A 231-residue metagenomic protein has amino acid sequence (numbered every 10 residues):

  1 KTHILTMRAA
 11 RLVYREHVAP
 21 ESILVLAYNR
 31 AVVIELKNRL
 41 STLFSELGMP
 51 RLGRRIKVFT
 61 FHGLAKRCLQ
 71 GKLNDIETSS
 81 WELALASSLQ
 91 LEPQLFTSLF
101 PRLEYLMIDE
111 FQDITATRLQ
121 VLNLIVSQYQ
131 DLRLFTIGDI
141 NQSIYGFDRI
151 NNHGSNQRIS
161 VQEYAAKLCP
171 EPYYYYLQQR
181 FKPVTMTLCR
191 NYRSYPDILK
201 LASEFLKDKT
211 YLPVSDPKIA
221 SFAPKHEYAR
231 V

Functional and structural regions predicted by a protein language model:
K1-K72: P-loop NTPase Walker
I4, E35, T117, V121 (+1 more regions): Phosphate- and divalent-cation-binding pockets in alpha/beta enzyme and binding domains that engage nucleotide-derived
E16-V18, P50, S98-F100, V126-Q130 (+1 more regions): Conserved catalytic network of the ASCE P-loop NTPase/AAA+ motor domain
S22-L24, Y105, R133, A229-V231: Residue-level preference for the first positions of well-ordered beta-strands
S45, D75-W81, Y211-V214: Cytochrome P450 catalytic domain signature, combining two hallmark sequence patches
K57-R158, R190: Conserved helicase NTPase motor core
N123-R230: Conserved RecA-like helicase ATPase core segment that couples NTP binding/hydrolysis to strand translocation
